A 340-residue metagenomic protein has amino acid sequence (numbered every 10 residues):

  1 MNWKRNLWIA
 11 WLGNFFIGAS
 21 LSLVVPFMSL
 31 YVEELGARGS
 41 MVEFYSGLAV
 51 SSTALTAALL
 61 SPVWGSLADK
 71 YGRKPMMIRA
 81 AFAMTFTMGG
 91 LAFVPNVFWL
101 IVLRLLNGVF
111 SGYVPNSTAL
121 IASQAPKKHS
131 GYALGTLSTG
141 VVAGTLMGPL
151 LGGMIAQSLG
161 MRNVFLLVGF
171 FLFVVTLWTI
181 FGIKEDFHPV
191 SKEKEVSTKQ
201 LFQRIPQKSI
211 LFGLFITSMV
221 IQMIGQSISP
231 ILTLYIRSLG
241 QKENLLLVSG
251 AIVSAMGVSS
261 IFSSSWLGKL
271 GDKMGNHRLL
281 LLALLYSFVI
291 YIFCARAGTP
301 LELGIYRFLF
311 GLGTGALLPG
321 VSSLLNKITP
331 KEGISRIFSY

Functional and structural regions predicted by a protein language model:
M1-W3, K184-L214: Juxtamembrane intracellular "pre-TM" segments in multi-pass secondary transporters
W3-L30, E34, K208-S227, F308: Pair of pore-lining "gating" transmembrane helices in MFS-fold secondary transporters
F27-E43, I231-L247: Short amphipathic helix-loop junctions that connect adjacent transmembrane helices in Major Facilitator Superfamily/SLC
L48-W64, S254-W266: Central cavity-lining transmembrane alpha-helices of secondary-active solute carriers, predominantly the Major
L59-P95, G271-H277: Conserved MFS/SLC helix-loop-helix module at the cytosolic interface between two early adjacent transmembrane helices
T87, F98-L106, I290, L301-L309: Paired small-residue
L103-V141, L324: Cytoplasmic helix-loop-helix junction between adjacent transmembrane helices in 12-TM secondary transporters
V164-F181: Symmetry-related core transmembrane helices of the 12-TM Major Facilitator Superfamily/SLC fold
